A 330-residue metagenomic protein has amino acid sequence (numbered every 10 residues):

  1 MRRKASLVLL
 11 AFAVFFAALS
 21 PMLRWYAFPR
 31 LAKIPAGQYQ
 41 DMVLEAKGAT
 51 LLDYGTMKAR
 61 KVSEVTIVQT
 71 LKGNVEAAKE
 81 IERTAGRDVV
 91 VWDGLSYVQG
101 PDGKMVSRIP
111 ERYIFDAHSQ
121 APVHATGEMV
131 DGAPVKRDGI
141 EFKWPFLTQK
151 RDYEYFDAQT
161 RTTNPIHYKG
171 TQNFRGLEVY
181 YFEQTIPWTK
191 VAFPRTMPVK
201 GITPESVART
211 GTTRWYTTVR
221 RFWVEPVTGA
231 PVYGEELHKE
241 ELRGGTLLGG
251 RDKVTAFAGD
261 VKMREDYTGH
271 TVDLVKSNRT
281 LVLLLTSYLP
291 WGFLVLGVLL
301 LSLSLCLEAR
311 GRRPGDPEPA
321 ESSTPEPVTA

Functional and structural regions predicted by a protein language model:
M1-P122: Solvent-exposed N-terminal domain segments of exported/luminal and surface proteins
R2-A5, N278-A330: Juxtamembrane interface at the cytosolic side of transmembrane helices
L7, A11-V14, A133, G170 (+2 more regions): N-terminal hydrophobic or amphipathic segments with adjacent small-residue motifs that include Sec signal peptides
L10, L51-V62, H118-R137, R175-R195: Short secondary-structure boundary segments
F28-Q38, E265-W291: Membrane interfacial helix motifs at helix-loop boundaries and amphipathic/re-entrant anchors
D93-K169: A cross-kingdom signal targeting lumenal/periplasmic-facing segments of multi-pass membrane and secretory-pathway
E141-E241, G245: Membrane-proximal low-complexity regions enriched in glycine and acidic/polar residues
E225-V275: Extended, hydrophilic extramembrane loops/domains of integral membrane proteins
